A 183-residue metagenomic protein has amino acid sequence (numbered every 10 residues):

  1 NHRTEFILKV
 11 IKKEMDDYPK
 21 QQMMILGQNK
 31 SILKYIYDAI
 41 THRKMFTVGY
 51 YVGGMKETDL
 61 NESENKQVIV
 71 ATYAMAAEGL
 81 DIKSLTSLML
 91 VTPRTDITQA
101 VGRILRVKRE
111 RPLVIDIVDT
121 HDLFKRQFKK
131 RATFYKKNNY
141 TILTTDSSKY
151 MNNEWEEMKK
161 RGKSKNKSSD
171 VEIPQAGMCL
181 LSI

Functional and structural regions predicted by a protein language model:
N1-Q28, Y35-D38: Conserved interdomain hinge at the start of the Helicase C-terminal
M15, I40, K44, I104-K108: Active-site catalytic pocket residues across diverse enzymes, especially alpha/beta-hydrolases
Q22-M24, Y37-T58: Conserved RecA-like helicase motor-core motifs
G27-K30, T72-Y73: Helix N-cap/beta->alpha junction signal
I32-K34, A77-E78: Short, active-site-adjacent cap segments at secondary-structure transitions
K34-H42, A132, K136: Class I S-adenosyl-L-methionine
T47-G49, G53-T141: Conserved RecA-like P-loop NTPase helicase motor core
I117-I183: Non-catalytic, charged low-complexity extensions flanking SF2 helicase motor domains
